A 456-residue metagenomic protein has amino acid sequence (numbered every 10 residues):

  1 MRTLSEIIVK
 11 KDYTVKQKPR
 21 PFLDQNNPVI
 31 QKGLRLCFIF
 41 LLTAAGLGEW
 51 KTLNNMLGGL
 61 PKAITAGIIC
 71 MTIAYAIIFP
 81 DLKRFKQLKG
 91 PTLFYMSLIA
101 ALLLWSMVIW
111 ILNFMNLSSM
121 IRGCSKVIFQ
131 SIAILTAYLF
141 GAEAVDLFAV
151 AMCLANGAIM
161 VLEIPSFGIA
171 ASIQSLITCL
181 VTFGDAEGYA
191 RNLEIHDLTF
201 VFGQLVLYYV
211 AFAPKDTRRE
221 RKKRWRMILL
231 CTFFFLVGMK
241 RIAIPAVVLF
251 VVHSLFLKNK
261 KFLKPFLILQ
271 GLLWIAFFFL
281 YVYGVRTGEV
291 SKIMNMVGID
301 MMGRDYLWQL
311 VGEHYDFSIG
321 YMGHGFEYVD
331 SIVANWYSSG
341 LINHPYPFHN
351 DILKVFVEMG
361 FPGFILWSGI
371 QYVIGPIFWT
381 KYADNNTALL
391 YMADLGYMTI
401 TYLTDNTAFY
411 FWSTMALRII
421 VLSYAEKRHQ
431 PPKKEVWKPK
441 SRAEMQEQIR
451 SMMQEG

Functional and structural regions predicted by a protein language model:
I30-L53, A66-G123, T232-F233, M398-I400: N-terminal hydrophobic segments of proteins, predominantly signal-anchor/transmembrane helices of inner/organellar
I68-R84, G203-D216, P362-K381: Hydrophobic, aromatic-rich transmembrane alpha-helices and their immediate juxtamembrane boundary segments
G90-L93, E358-T399, R428, P432: Hydrophobic transmembrane alpha-helices and their immediate junctions
P91-S106, F114-F140, L147-M160: Aromatic-anchored transmembrane helix interface
D146-I173, N192-L257: Alpha-helical transmembrane segments of multi-pass inner-membrane proteins
P165, L255-M296, D316: A membrane-periplasm/extracellular boundary helix in multi-pass inner-membrane enzymes that assemble envelope glycans
V206-Y209, M392-Y402, N406-G456: Transmembrane alpha-helices of multi-pass inner-membrane enzymes
M294-M359: Long extracytoplasmic/lumenal interhelical loops at the membrane interface of multi-pass membrane proteins
